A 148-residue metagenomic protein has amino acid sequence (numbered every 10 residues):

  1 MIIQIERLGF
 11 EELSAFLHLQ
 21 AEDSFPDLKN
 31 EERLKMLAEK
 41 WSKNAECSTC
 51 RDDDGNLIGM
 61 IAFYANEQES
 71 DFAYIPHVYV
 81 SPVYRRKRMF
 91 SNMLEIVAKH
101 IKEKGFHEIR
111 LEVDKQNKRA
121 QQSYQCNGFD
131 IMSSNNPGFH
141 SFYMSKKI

Functional and structural regions predicted by a protein language model:
I2-H77, S81-P82, L94-I96, H100 (+1 more regions): Acetyl-CoA-dependent GNAT
A45-E46, G105-H107: Short coil/turn segments at beta-strand junctions that form active-site/ligand-binding loops
N56, S81-E95, K104, K115-Q122 (+1 more regions): Conserved glycine-rich acetyl-CoA-binding loop
H107-R110, D114-Q121, Q125-I148: C-terminal "cap" of GNAT-fold acetyltransferases
